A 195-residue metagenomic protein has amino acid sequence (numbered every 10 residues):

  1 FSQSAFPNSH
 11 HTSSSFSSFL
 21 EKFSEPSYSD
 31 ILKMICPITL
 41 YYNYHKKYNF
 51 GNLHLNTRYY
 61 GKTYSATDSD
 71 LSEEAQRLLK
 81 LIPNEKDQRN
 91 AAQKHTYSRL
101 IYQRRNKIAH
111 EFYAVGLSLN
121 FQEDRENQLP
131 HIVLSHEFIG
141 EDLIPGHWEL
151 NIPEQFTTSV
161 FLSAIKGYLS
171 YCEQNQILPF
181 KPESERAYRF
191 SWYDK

Functional and structural regions predicted by a protein language model:
F1-N8, Y102: Short, hydrophobic, well-ordered secondary-structure elements
A5-N8, Y28-D30, Y48-L53, H131-I139 (+1 more regions): Short, charged low-complexity intrinsically disordered segments located at boundaries of structured domains
A5-S18, S118-F121: Short acidic alpha-helical/loop segments enriched in Asp/Glu that coordinate divalent cations
H11-S14, C36, H54-L55, Y59 (+4 more regions): Alpha-helical structural elements
H11-S18, K22-D30, K62, Y168 (+1 more regions): Hydrophobic, well-ordered secondary-structure segments that either form specific early membrane-associated helices used
S17-E21, T39-K46, P145-V160: Short, surface-exposed, charge-dense and proline/glycine-enriched linear segments
L20-K107, E111-S118: Short, mixed-charge amphipathic alpha-helical segments
E73, R77-K195: Polyanionic, low-complexity intrinsically disordered segments
